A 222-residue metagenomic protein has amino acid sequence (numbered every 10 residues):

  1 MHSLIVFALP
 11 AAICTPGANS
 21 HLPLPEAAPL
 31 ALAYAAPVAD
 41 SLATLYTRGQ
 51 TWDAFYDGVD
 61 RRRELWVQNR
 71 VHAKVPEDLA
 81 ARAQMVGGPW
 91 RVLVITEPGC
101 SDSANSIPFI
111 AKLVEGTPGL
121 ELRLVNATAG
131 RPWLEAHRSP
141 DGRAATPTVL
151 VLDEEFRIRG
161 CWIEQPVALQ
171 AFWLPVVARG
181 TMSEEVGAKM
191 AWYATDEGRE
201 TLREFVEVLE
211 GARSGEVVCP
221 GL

Functional and structural regions predicted by a protein language model:
M1-F7: Sec-dependent signal peptide recognition, specifically the positively charged N-region followed immediately by
L9-W90, A111-G119, A136-A145, R159-L222: Non-globular targeting/processing and membrane-anchoring segments
L93-P98, I110, P118-L134: Thiol-based oxidoreductase modules, predominantly thioredoxin-like and allied folds used for disulfide exchange
E97-N105: Conserved redox-active cysteine motifs that mediate thiol-disulfide chemistry, especially di-cysteine Cys-X(1-2)-Cys
E154-I158: Short, glycine-anchored, charge-dense loop/turn motifs used at functional sites
